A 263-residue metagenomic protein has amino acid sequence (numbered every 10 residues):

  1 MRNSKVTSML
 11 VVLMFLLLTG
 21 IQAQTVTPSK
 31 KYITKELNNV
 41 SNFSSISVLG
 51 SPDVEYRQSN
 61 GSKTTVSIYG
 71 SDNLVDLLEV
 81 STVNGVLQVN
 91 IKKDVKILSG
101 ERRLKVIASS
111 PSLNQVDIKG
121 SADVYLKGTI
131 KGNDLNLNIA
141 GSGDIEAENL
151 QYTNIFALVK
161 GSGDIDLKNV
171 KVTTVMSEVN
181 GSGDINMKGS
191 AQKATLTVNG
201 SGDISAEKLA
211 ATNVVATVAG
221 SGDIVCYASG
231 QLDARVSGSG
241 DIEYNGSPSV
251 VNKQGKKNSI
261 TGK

Functional and structural regions predicted by a protein language model:
M1-K263: Intrinsically disordered, low-complexity terminal regions
